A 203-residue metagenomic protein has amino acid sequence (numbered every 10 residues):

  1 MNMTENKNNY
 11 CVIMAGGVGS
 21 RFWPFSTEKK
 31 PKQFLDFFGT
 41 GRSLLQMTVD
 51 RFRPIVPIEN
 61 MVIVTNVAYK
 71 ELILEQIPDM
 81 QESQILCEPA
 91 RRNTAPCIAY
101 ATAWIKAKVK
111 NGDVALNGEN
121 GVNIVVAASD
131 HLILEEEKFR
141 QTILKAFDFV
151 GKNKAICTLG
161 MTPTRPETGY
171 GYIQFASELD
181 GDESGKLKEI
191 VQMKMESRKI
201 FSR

Functional and structural regions predicted by a protein language model:
M1-I13, S20-E28, G39-V126, L134-E137: Conserved N-terminal catalytic core of the sugar/cofactor nucleotidyltransferase
V18-R21, G171: Gly/Ser/Thr-rich beta-alpha loop segments that engage phosphate groups in nucleotides
F25, F37, I55, K108 (+2 more regions): Change "in soluble alpha/beta enzymes" to "in soluble alpha/beta proteins
F37, L86-E88, L159, M193: Hydrophobic residues at beta-strand termini and immediately following loops that shape nucleotide-binding pockets
S129: Short acidic donor-binding/metal-coordinating loop in glycosyltransferase active sites
L134-R203: Conserved core of the sugar-phosphate nucleotidyltransferase
